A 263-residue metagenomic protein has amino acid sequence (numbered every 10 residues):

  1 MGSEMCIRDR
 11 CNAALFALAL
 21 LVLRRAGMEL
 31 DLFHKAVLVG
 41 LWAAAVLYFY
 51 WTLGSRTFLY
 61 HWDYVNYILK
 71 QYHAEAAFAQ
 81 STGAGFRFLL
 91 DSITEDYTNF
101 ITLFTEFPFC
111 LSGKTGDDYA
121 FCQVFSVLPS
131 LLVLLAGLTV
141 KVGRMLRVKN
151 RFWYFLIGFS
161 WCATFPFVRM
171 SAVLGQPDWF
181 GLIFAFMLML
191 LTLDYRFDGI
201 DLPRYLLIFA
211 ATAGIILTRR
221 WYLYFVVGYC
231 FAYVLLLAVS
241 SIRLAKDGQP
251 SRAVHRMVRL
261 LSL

Functional and structural regions predicted by a protein language model:
M1-E4, R8-Y50, M257-S262: Start-transfer (signal-anchor) and selected internal transmembrane alpha helices of multi-pass inner/ER membrane
G54-V65, A79-T102, V124-F125: Membrane-proximal lumenal/periplasmic loop motifs of glycosylation machinery
E95-L134, S171: Loop-to-helix entry region of an early transmembrane alpha helix in multi-pass inner-membrane enzymes
F121-V148, M187: Transmembrane-helix motifs of polytopic, lipid-linked glycan transferases
L146-K149, A185-L206, I215, V239 (+1 more regions): Membrane-interface transmembrane helices that cradle and orient dolichyl/undecaprenyl
F167-F180: Short acidic/glycine- and proline-prone juxtamembrane loop motifs at membrane-interface regions of multi-pass membrane
F197, F225-L263: Perimembrane helix-loop-helix junctions
R204-R220, F231: Membrane-interface alpha helices of multi-pass inner-membrane proteins
